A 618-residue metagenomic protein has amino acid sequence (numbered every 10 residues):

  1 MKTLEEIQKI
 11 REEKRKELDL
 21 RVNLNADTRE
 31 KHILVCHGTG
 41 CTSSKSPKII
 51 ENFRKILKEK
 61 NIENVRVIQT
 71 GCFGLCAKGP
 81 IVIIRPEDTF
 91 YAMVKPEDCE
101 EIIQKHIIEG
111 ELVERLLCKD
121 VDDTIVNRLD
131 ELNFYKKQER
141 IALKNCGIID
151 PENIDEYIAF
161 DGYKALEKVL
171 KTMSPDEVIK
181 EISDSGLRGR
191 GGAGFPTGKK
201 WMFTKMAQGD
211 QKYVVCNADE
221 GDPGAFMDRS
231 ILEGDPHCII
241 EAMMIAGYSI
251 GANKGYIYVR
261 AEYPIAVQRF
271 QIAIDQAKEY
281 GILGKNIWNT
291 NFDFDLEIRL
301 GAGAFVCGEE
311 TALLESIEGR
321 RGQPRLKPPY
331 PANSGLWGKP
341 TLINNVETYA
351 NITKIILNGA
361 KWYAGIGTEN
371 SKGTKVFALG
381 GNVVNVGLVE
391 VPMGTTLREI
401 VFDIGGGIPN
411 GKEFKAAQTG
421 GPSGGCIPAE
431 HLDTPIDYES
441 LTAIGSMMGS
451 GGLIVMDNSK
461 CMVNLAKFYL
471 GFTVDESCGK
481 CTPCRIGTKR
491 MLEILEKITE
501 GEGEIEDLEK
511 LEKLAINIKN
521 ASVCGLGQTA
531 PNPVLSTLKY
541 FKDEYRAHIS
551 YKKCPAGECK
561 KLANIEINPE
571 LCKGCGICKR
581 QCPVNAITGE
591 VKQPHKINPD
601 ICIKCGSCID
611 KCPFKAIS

Functional and structural regions predicted by a protein language model:
I7-K31, S46-Q69, P86-C118, K164-I182 (+8 more regions): Ferredoxin-type iron-sulfur electron-transfer modules in oxidoreductases and energy-metabolism complexes
V35-C36, I149-K164, C216-D228, P331-L336 (+2 more regions): Gly-rich Lys/Arg/Thr-decorated short loops/hinges at beta-loop-alpha junctions or inter-strand turns that position
G40-T42, I182-F203, G303-E315, G319-R321 (+2 more regions): Conserved phosphate/anionic-ligand binding catalytic regions in large, soluble enzymes, centered on
K78-I83, P483-K489, I567, I577-K596 (+1 more regions): Iron-sulfur cluster-binding cysteine motifs and their immediate structural context in ferredoxin-like electron-transfer
L117-D184, N344-G359: Flexible inter-domain linker/hinge segments
K137-Q138, V267-M393, G405: Hydrophobic alpha-helical positions that pack around
E167-Q208, A364-G365, N370, A378 (+3 more regions): Accessory "access/gating" subregions that flank catalytic or transport cores
A242-M244, G394-P409: Short amphipathic, charge-patterned alpha-helical segments
